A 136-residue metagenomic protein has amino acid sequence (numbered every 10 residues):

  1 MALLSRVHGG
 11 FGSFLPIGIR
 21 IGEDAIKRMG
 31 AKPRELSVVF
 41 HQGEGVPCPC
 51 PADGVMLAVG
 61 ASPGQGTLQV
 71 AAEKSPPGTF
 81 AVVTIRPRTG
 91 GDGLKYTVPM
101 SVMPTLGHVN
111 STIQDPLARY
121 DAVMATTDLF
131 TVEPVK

Functional and structural regions predicted by a protein language model:
M1-F11, P16-K136: Non-transmembrane, aqueous-exposed alpha-helical and coiled segments at domain scale
